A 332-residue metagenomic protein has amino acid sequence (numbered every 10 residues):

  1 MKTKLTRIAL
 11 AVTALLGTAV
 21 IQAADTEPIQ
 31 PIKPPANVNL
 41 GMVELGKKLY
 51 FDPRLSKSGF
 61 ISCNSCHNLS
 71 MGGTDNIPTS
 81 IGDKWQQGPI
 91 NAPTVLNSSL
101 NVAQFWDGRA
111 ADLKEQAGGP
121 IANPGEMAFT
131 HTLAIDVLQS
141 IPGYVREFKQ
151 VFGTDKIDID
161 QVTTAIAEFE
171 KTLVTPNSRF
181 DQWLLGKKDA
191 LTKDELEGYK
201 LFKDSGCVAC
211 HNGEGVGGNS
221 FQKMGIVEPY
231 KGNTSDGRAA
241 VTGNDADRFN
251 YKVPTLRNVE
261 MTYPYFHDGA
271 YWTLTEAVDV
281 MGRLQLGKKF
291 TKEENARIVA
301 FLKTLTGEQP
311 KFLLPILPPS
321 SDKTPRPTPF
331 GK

Functional and structural regions predicted by a protein language model:
K4-R7, I21-K332: Periplasmic c-type cytochrome electron-transfer domains
A9-A19: Bacterial N-terminal signal peptides
